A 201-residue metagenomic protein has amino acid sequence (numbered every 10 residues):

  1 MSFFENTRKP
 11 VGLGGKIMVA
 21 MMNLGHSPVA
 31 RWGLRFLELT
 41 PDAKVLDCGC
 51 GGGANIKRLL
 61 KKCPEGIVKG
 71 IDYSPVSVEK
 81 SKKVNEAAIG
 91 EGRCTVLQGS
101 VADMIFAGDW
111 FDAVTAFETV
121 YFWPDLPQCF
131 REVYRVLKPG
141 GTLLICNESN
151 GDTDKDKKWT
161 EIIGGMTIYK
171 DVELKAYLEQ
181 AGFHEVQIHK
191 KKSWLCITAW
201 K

Functional and structural regions predicted by a protein language model:
P10-N23, T142-T198: C-terminal alpha-helical "lid/dimerization" subdomain adjacent to the S-adenosyl-L-methionine
L24-A43, R58: Conserved alpha-helix/loop element of class I SAM-dependent methyltransferases that forms part of the SAM/SAH-binding
L37-L39, K62-C63, A88, L137: A generic alpha-to-beta junction signature in SAM-dependent methyltransferases
D42, L137-T142: Short glycine-dipeptide loop
K44-D103: Class I SAM-dependent methyltransferase SAM/SAH-binding core
A102-A113: A short acidic, Gly/Pro-enriched loop at the edge of an enzyme's catalytic core that lines a small-molecule cofactor
D112-D125: A short SAM/SAH-binding and catalytic strip from SAM-dependent methyltransferases
P127-P139: A short glycine-rich, Lys/Arg-flanked "PGG" loop and its adjoining helix->strand segment in the class I
